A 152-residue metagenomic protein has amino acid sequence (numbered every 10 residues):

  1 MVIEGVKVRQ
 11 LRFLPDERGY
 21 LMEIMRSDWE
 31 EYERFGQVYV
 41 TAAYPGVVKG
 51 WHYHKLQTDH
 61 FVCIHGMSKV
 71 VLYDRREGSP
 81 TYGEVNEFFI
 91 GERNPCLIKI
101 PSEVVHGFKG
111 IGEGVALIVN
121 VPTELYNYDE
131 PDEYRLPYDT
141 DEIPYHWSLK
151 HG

Functional and structural regions predicted by a protein language model:
M1-N94, I111-G152: Non-catalytic, conserved peripheral segments adjacent to functional cores
I98, H106-G112: Short beta-strand His + acidic residue motifs that chelate non-heme Fe in jelly-roll/DSBH and cupin folds
